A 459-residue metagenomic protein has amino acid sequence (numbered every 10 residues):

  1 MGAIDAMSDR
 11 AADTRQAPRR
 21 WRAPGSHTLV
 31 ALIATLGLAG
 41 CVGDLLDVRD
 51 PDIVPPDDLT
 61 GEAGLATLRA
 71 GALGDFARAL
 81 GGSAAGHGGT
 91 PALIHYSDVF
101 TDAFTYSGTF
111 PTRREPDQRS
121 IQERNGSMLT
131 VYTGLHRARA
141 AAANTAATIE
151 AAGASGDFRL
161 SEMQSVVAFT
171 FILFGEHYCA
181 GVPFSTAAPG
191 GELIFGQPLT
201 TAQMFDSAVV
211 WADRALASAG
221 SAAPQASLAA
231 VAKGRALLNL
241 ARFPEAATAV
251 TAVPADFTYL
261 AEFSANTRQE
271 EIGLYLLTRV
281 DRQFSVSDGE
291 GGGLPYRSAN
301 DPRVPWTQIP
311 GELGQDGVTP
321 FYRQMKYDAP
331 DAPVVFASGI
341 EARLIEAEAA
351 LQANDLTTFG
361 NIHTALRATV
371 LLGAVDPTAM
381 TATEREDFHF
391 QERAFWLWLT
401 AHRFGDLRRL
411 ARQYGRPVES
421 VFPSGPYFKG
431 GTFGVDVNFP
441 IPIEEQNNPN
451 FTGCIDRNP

Functional and structural regions predicted by a protein language model:
M1-A39: Sec-dependent bacterial lipoprotein signal peptides
C41-I94, L313, G415-P459: Membrane-proximal, proline-rich intrinsically disordered regions
R69, R139-A142, A146, F205 (+3 more regions): Inward-facing hydrophobic residues that define packing positions of alpha-helical scaffold repeats
F100, F110, A241, E245-I340 (+11 more regions): Hydrophobic-face positions in mid-chain alpha helices that act as interaction patches
G108-H177, R214-A223, P330-A337: Conserved, well-structured interaction surfaces
V166, L173, A232, N239 (+3 more regions): "A position-specific structural signal for the A-helix of alpha-solenoid helical repeats
